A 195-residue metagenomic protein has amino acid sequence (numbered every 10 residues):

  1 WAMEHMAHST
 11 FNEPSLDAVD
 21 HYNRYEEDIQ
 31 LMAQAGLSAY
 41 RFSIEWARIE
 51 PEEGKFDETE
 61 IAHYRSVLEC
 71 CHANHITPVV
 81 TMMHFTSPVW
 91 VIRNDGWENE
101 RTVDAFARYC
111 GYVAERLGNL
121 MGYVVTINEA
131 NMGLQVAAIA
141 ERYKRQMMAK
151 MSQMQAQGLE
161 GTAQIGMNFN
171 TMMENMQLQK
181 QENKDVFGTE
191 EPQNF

Functional and structural regions predicted by a protein language model:
W1-I61, V67-C70: N-terminal structural segment of carbohydrate-active enzymes
A2-S9, E53, A62-Q157, G161-Q164 (+1 more regions): Active-site region of glycoside hydrolase catalytic domains
